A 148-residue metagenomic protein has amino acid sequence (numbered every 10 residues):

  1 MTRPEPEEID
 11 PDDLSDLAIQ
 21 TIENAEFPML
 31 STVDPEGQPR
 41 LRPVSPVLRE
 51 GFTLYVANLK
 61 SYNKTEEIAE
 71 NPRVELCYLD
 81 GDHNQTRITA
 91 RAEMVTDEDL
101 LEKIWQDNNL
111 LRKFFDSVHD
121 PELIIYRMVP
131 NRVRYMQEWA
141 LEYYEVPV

Functional and structural regions predicted by a protein language model:
M1-D10, N84-V148: Charged, gly/pro-rich active-site loop segments
M1-P28: Extreme N-terminal tail/first-helix region
D12-D16, N58-K64, N109-L111: Charged, amphipathic alpha-helical segments
A18, E26, F52, N84 (+1 more regions): A generic secondary-structure signal marking the coil-to-beta-strand transition
A25-K60, I68, V74-L79, T86-T89: Short beta-strand segments
E36, Y62, R132-R134: Glycine-rich nucleotide phosphate-binding loop and flanking beta-alpha elements of Rossmann-like dinucleotide-binding
R49-G51, N63-E66, V95-T96, Y143-E145: A short local loop/turn or secondary-structure capping micro-motif enriched for an aromatic residue
A69-V74, Q106-L110: Short, intrinsically disordered, mixed-charge
